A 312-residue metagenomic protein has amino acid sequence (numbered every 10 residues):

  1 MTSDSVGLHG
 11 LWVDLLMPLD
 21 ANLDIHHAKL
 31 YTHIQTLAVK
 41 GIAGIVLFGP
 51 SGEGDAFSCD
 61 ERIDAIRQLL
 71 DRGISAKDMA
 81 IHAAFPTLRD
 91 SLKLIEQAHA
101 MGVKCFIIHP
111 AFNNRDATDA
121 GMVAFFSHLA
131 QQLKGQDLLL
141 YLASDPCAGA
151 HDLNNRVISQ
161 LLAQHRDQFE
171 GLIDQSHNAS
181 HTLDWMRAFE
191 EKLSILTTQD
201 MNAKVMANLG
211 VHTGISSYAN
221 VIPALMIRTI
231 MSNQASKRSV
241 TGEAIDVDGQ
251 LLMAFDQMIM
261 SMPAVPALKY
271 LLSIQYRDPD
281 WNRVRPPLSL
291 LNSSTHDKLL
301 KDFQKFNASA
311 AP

Functional and structural regions predicted by a protein language model:
T2-D152, F169, L288: Active-site beta->alpha loop and helix N-cap motifs at the rims of alpha/beta catalytic domains
G7, W12-L16, K40, V211 (+1 more regions): C-terminal alpha-helical cap/extension of soluble enzyme domains
K29, E61, G121, H177 (+4 more regions): Soluble or luminal CAZymes and related metallo-dependent hydrolases
R62, I66, S91, F126 (+3 more regions): A general structural signal for well-ordered alpha-helical segments in protein cores
A65, L161, L299-L300: A structural signal for short hydrophobic/aromatic patches embedded in well-ordered alpha helices
F85, D200-N202, I274: Short glycine-enriched loops at secondary-structure junctions
L129, L161, W185, L271-L272: Broad structural signal for hydrophobic residues in well-ordered alpha-helices, predominantly aliphatic
K134, D145-M262: Catalytic alpha/beta core domains of metabolic enzymes, predominantly
